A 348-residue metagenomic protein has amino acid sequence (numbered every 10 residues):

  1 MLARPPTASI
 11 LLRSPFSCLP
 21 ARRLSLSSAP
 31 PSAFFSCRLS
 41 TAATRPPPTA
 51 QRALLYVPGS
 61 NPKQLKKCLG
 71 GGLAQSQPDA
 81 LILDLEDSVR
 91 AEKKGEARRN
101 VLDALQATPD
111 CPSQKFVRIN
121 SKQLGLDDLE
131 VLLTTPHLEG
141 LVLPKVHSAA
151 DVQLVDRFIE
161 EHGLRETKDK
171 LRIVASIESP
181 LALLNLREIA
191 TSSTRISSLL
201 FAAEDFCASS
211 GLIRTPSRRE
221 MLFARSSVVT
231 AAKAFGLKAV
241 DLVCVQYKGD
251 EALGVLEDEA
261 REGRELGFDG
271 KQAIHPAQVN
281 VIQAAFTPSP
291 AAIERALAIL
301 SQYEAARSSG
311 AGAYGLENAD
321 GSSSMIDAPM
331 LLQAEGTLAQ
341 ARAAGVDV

Functional and structural regions predicted by a protein language model:
L2-V348: Expand to "…catalyze enediolate/carbanion chemistry for C-C bond making/breaking, isomerization, decarboxylation
